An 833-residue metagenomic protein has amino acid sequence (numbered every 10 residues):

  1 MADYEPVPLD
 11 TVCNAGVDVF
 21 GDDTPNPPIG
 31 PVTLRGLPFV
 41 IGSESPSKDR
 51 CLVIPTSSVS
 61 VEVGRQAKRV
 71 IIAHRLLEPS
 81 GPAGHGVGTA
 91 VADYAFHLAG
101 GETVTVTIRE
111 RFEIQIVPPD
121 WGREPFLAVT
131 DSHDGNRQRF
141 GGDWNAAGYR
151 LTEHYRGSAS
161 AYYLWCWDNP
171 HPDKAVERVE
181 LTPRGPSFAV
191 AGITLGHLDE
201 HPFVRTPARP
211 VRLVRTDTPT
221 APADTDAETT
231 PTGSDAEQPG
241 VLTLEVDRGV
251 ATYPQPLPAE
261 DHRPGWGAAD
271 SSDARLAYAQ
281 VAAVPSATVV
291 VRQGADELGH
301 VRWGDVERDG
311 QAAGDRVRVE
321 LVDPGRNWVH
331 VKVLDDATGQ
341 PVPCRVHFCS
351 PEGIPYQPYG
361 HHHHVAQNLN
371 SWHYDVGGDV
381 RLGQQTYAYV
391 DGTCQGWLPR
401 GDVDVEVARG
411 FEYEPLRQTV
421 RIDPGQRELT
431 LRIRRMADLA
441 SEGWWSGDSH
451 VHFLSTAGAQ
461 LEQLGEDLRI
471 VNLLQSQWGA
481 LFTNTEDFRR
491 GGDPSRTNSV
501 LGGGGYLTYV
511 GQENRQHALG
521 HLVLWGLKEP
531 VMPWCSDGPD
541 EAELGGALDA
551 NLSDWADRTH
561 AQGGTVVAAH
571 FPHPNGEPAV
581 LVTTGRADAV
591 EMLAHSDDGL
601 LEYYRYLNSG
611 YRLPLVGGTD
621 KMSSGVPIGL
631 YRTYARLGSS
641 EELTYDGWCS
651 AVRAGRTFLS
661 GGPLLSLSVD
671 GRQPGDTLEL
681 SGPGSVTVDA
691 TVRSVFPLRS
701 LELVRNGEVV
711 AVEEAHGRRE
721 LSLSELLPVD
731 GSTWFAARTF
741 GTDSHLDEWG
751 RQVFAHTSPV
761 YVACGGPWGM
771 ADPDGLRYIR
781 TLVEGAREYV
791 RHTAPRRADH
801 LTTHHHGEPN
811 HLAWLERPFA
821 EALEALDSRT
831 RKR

Functional and structural regions predicted by a protein language model:
M1-Y278, T288: N-terminal/edge-of-domain interface segments
C51-T56, G157-Y162, R308-R316, E320-V329 (+1 more regions): Short linear interaction motifs
I71, E180, T194, N472 (+3 more regions): Residues embedded in well-ordered beta-strands within globular domains across many folds
P82-V87, V322, E748-R751: Short consensus segments that form the blades of beta-propeller domains, in both extracellular/periplasmic
T130, G135-S158, H364-T393, R490-T497: Surface-exposed acidic, glycine/proline-enriched linker/cap segments that occur as 15-30-residue helix-coil
R212-T220, F453-S455, G545, D549 (+2 more regions): Short, cationic low-complexity segments
A221-D224, E228-Q238, V246-A313, R318-E320 (+6 more regions): C-terminal functional module detector
Y389, E412, A440-L615, T619 (+2 more regions): Catalytic cores of extracellular degradative/oxidative enzymes
